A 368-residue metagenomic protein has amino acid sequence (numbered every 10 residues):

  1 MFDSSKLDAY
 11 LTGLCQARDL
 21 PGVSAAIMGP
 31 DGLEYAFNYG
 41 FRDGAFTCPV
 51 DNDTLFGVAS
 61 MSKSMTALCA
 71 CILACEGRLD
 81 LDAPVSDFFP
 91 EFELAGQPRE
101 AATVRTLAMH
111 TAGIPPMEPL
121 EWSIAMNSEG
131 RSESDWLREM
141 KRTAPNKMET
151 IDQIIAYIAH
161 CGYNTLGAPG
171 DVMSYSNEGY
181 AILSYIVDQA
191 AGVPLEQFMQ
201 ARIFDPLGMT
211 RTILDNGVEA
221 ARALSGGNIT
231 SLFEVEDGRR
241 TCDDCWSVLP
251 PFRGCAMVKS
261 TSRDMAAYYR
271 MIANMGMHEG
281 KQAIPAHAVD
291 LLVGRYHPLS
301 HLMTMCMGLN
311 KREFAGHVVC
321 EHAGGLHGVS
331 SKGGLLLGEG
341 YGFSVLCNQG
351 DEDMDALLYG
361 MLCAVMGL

Functional and structural regions predicted by a protein language model:
M1-F41, D53, P119-R131, D171 (+3 more regions): Catalytic loop of the DD-peptidase/beta-lactamase superfamily, centered on the K-T-G motif and neighboring
T12, S86, I155-Y163, S184 (+2 more regions): Amphipathic, well-packed alpha-helical segments that form the structural scaffold of globular domains
G29, D43-S176, V193, E234-S247: Active-site-proximal loop and beta-strand segments within enzyme catalytic domains
E34, M65, I72-P90, A190-V218 (+1 more regions): Short, well-structured active-site flanking segments
S64-C69, E178-Y185, S262, A267: Short amphipathic alpha-helical face segments that pack within enzyme cores and frequently flank/anchor catalytic
I114-P115, Y180, Q349-D351: Solvent-exposed loop/turn segments at secondary-structure junctions within structured extracellular/periplasmic domains
P116-P119, R211, V218-A220, H301: Proline-centered turn/helix-capping motifs that create local helix->coil transitions or kinks
L224-I229, F233: Acidic/histidine-rich catalytic neighborhood
